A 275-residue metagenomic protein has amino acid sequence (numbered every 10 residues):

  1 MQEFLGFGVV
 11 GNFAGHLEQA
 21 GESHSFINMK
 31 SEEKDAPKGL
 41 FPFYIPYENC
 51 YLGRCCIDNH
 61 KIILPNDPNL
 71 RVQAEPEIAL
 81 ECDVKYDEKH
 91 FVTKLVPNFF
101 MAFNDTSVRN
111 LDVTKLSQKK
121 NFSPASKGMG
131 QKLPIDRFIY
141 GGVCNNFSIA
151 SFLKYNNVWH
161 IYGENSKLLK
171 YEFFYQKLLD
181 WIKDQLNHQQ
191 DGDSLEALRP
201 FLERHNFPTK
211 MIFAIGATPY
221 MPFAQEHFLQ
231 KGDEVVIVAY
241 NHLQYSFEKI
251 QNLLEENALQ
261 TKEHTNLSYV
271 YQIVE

Functional and structural regions predicted by a protein language model:
Q2-H205, H227, K249-E275: Glycine-enriched loop-and-adjacent helix/strand subsegments that border the catalytic/binding cleft of enzyme cores
V9-G11, T209-M221: Glycine-rich beta-strand-to-loop/alpha-helix junction loops that act as flexible
A14, A217-P222, Y240-Y245: Short, charged beta-turn/beta-strand-edge "cap" motif at the junction between a beta-strand and an adjacent loop
I149-F152, D233-A239: Short conserved beta-strand and strand-loop elements enriched in small hydrophobics with frequent Asp/Gly
P208-K210, Q230-V236: Loop/turn positions that initiate beta-strands
F223-Q230: Short glycine/threonine-rich loop-to-helix capping motif typified by GTGT followed within a few residues by an Asp-Pro
